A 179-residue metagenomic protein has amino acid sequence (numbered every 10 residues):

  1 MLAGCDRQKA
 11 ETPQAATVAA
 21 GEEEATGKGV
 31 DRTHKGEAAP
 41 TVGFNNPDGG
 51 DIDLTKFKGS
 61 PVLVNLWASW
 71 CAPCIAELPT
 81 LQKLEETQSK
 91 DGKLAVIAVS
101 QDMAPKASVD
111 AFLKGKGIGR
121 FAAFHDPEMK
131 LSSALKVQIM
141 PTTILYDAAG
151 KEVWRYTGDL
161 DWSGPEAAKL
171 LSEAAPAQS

Functional and structural regions predicted by a protein language model:
M1-T41, P165-A168, S179: N-terminal targeting signals for export/organelle localization
A3, P47-D48, A148: Short, ordered coil/turn segments that flank beta-strands lining enzyme active or ligand-binding pockets
E37-A39, P47, F57-G59, D91 (+3 more regions): Extracytoplasmic
D53-I75: Short active-site neighborhood of thiol/selenol oxidoreductases, capturing the structured segment around
V62-V64, I97-V99, I144: Conserved hydrophobic packing residues within short motifs/helices of P-loop NTPase cores of ABC-family ATPases
A76-K116, P127-S133: Structural microenvironment flanking redox-active thiols in thiol-disulfide oxidoreductases
A111-R120, H125-A175: Thiol/disulfide oxidoreductase modules built on the thioredoxin-like
